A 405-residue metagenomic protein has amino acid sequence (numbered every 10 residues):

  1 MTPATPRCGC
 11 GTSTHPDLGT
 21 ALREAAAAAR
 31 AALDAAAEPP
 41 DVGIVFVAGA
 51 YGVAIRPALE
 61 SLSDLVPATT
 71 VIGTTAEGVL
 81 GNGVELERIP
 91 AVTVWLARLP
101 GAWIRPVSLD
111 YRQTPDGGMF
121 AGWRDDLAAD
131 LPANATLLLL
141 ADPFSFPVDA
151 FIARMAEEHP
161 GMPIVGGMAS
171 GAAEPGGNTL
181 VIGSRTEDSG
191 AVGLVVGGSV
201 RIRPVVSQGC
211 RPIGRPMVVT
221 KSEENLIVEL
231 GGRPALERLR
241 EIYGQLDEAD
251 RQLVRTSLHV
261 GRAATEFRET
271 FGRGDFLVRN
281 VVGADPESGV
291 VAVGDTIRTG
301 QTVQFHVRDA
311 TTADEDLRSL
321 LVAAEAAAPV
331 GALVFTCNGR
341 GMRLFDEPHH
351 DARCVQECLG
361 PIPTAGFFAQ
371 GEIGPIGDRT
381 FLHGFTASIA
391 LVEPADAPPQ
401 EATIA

Functional and structural regions predicted by a protein language model:
M1-R56, S61-D64, T69-T70, T74-A332 (+2 more regions): Small-residue-enriched flexible segments
